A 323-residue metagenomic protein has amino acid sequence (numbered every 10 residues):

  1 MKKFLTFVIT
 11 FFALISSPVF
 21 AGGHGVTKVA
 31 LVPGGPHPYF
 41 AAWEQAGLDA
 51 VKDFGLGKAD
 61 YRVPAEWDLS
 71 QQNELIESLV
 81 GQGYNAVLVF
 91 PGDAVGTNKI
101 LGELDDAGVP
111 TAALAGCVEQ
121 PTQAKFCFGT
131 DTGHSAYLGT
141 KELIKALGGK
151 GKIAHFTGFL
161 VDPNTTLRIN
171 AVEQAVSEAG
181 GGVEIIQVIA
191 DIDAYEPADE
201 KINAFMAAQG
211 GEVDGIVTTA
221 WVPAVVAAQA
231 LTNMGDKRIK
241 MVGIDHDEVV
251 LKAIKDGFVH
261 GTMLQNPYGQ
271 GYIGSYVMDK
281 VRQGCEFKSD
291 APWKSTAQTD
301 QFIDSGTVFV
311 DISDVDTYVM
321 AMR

Functional and structural regions predicted by a protein language model:
M1-K28, D53, V80, G102-V109 (+2 more regions): Short, low-complexity disordered leader/linker segments with a strong preference for bacterial N-terminal type II
G25, Q72, F128-I153, L167 (+4 more regions): Hydrophobic alpha-helical segments within soluble ligand-binding/sensing domains
G25-T27, N164, A175, A179-G182 (+1 more regions): Hinge/cleft segment of the Venus flytrap/periplasmic-binding protein
T27-F54, A59-E74, Y84, F90-A94 (+2 more regions): Extracytoplasmic "Venus flytrap"
Y39-F54, S135-E142, P163-V183, P197-K201 (+1 more regions): Short, solvent-exposed amphipathic alpha-helices that sit in or adjacent to ligand/effector-binding or catalytic
D53-A65, H155, V176-D193: Short beta-strand elements in bilobed, periplasmic/extracellular small-molecule ligand-binding domains
E77-V80, N85-D106, V172, D191-A253: Hydrophobic alpha-helical
V95-H134, L138, K145, K152 (+3 more regions): Flexible loop/hinge segments that line or gate small-molecule binding clefts
